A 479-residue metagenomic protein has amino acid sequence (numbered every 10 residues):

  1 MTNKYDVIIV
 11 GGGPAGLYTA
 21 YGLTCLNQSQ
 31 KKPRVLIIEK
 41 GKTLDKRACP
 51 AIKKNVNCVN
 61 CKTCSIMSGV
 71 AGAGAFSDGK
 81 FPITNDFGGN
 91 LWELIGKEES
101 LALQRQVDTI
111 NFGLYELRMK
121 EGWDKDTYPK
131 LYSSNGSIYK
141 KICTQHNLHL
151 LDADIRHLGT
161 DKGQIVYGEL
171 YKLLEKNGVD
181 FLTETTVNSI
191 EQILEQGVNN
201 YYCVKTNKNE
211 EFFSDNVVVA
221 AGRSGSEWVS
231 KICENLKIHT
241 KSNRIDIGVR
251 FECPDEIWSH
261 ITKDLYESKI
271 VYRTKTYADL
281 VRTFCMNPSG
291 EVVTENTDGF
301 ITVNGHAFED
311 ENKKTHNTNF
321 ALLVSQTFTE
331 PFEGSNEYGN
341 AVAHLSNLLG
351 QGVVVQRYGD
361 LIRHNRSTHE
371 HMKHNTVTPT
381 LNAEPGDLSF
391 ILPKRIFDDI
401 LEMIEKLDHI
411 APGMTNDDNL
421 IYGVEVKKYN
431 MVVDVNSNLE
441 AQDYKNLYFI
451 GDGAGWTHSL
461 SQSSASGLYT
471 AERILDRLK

Functional and structural regions predicted by a protein language model:
T2-G88, S133-K141, H146-K479: Residues forming the flavin
C61, G69-K125: Dinucleotide-binding Rossmann-like beta1-alpha1 core, especially the glycine-rich loop that anchors the ADP
V107-R118, D124-K125, P129-L148: Extended, charge- and Ser/Thr-rich helical segments
